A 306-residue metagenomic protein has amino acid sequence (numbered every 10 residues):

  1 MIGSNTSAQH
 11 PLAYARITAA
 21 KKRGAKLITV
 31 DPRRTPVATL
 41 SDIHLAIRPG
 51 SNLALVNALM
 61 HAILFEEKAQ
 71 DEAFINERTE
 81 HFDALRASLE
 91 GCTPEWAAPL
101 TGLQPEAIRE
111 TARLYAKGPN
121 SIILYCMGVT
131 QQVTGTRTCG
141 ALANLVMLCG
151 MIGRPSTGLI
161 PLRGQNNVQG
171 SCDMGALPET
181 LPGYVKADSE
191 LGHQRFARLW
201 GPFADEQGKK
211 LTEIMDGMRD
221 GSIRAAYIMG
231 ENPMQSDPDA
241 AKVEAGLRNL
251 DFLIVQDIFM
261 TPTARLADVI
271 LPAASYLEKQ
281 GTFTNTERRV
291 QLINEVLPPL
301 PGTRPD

Functional and structural regions predicted by a protein language model:
M1-N167, S171-M174, K186-D306: Cofactor-pocket helix-loop regions in the catalytic cores of large enzyme subunits
L177: Cofactor-binding active-site loop characterized by glycine-rich and histidine/acidic residues
